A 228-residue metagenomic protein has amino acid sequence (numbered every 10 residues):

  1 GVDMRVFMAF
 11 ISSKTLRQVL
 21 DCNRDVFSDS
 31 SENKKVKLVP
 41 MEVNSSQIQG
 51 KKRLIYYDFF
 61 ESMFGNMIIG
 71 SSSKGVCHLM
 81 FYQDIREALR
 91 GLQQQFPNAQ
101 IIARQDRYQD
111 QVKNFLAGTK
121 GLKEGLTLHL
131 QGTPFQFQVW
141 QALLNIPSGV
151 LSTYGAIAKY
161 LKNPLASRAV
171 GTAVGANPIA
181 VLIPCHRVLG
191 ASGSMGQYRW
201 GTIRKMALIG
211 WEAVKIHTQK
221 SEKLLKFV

Functional and structural regions predicted by a protein language model:
G1-L165, W211-V228: Basic nucleic-acid-binding alpha-helical/helix-turn surface characteristic of O6-alkylguanine DNA
L165-A207: Short glycine/serine-rich loop segments
